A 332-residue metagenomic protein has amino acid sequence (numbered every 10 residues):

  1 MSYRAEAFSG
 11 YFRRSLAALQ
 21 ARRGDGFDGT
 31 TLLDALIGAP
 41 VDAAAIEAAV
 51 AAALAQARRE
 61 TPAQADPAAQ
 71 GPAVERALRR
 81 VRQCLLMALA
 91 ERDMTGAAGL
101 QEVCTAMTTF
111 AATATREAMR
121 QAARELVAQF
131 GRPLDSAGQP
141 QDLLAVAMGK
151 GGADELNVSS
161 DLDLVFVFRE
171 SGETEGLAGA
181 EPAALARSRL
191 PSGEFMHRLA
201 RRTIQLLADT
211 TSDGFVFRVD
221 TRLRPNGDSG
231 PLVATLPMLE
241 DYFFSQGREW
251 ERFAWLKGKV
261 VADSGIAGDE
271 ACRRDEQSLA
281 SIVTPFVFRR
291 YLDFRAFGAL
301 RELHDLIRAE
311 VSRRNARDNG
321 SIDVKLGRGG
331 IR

Functional and structural regions predicted by a protein language model:
M1-R332: A nucleotide- and high-energy phosphate-metabolite-utilizing enzyme signature
